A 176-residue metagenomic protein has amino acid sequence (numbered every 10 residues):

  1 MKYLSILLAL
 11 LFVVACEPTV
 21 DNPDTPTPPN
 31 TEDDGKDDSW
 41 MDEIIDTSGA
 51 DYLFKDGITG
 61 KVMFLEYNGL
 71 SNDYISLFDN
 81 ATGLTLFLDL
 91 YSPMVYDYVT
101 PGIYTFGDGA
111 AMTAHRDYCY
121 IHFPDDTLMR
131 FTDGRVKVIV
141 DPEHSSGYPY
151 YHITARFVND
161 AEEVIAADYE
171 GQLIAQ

Functional and structural regions predicted by a protein language model:
M1-V14: Sec-dependent bacterial lipoprotein signal peptides
V13-S48: Bacterial Sec-dependent N-terminal signal peptides
V20-P28, F106, V140-P142, I174-A175: Primarily marks secretory-pathway-exposed extracellular/lumenal segments that are disulfide- and glycosylation-prone
T27-D33, V136-Y150: N-terminal helix-cap/turn-to-beta initiation motif at the start of protein domains
G35, S39-W40, H152-Q176: Edge beta-strand at a domain terminus
Y52-S145: Surface-exposed helix/loop patches within compact recognition domains
L84, G134, G147-Y151, E163-A167: Residues at beta-strand starts and edge strands
